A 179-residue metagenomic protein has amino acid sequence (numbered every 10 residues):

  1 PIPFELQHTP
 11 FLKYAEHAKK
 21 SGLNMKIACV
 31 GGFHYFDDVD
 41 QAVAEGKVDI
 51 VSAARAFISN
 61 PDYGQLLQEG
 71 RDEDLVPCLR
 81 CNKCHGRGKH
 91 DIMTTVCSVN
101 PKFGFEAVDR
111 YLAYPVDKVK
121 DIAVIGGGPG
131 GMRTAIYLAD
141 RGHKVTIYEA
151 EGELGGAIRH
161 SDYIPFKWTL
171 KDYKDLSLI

Functional and structural regions predicted by a protein language model:
P1, G156-Y163: Gly-rich Lys/Arg/Thr-decorated short loops/hinges at beta-loop-alpha junctions or inter-strand turns that position
P1-I125, P129-V145, E153: Flavin-dependent oxidoreductase catalytic cores
D74-L75, L79-R80, H160-I179: N-terminal glycine-rich dinucleotide-binding loop that anchors FAD/FMN and/or NAD(P) in oxidoreductases
